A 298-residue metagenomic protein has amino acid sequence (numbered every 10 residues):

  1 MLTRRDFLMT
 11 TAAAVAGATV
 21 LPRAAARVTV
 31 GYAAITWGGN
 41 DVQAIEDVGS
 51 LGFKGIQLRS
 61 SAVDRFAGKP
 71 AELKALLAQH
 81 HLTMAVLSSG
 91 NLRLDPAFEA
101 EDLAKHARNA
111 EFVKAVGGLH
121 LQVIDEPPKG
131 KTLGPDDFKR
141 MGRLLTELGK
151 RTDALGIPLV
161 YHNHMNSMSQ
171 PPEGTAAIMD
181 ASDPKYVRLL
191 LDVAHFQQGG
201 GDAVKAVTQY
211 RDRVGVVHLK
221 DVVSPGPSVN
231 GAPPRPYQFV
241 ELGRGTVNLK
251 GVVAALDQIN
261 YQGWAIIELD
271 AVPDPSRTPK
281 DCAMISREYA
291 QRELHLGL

Functional and structural regions predicted by a protein language model:
M1-V20, A25-V30, G38, V42-G49 (+2 more regions): Histidine-acidic metal/acid-base catalytic patches
T11-A13, G17-A18, P22, G49 (+1 more regions): Active-site acidic/histidine proton-transfer and metal-coordination neighborhood in alpha/beta enzyme cores
R23-A26, L51-K54, L87-G90, E126-K129 (+3 more regions): A short alpha-helix capping/helix-coil boundary motif
V28-A33, I56-L58, M84-S89, L121-V123 (+4 more regions): Hydrophobic faces of well-ordered beta-strands that scaffold small-molecule active sites in alpha/beta enzyme cores
V28-F66, P70-Q79, M84-A85, L296: N-terminal entry module detector
I35-V42, S60-K69, L92-D102, K129-L133 (+4 more regions): Acidic-and-aromatic substrate-binding clefts and catalytic sites of carbohydrate-active enzymes
I45-S50, A67-V86, K105-G117, T146-A154 (+3 more regions): Acidic (Asp/Glu)-rich catalytic clusters
H81-L92, A110-L119, E147-K150, R188-H195 (+2 more regions): Short, basic, helix/turn surface patches
